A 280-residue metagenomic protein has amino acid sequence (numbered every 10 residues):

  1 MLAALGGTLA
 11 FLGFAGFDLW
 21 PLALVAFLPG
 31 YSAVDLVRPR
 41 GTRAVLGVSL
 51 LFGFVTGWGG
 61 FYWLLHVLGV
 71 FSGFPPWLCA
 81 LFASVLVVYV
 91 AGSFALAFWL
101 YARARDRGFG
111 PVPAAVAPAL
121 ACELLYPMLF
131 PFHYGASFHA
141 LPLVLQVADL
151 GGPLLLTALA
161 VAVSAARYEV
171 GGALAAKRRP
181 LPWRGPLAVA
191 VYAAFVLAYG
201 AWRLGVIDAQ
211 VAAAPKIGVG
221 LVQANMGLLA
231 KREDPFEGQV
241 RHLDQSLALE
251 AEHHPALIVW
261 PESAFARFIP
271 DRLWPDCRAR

Functional and structural regions predicted by a protein language model:
M1-I207, V240: Membrane-embedded alpha-helical bundles of multi-pass enzymes that act on lipidic or dolichyl-linked glycan substrates
W202-R280: Soluble catalytic regions of membrane-associated enzymes that act on cell-envelope and secretory-pathway components
